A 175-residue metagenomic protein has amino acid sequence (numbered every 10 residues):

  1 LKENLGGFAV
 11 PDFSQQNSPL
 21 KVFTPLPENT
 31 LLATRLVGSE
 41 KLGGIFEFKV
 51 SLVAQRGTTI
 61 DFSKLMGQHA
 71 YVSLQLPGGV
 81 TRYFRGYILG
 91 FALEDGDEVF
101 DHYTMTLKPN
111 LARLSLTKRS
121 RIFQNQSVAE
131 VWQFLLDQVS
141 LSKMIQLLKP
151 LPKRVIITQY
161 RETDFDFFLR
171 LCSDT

Functional and structural regions predicted by a protein language model:
L1-T175: Amphipathic alpha-helical and helix-coil boundary elements used as assembly and membrane-proximal scaffolds
